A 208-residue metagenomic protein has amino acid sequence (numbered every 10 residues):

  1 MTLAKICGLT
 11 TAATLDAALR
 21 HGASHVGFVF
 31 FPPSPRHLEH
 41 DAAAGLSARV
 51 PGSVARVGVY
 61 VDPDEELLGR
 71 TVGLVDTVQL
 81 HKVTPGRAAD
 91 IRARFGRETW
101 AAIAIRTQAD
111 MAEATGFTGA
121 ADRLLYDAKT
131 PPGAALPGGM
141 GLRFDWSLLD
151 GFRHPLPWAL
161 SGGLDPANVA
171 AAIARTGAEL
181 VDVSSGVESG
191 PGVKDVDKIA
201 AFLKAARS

Functional and structural regions predicted by a protein language model:
M1-L180, S185-S208: Conserved N-terminal beta1-alpha1 strand-loop-helix module at the mouth
